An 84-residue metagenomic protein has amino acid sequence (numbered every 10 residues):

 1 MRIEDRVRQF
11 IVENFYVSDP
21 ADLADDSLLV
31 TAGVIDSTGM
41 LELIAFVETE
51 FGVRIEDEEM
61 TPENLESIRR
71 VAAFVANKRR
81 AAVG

Functional and structural regions predicted by a protein language model:
M1-I44, T49-G84: Phosphopantetheine-dependent thiolation modules in NRPS/PKS and related acyl-activating systems
